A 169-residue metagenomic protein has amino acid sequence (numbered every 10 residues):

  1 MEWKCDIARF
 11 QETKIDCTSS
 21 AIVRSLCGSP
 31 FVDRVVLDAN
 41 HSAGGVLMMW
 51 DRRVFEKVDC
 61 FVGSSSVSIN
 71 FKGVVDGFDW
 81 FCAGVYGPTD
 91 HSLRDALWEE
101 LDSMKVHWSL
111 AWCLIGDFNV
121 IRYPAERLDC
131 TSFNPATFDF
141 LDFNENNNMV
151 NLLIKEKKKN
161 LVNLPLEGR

Functional and structural regions predicted by a protein language model:
M1-R169: A shared catalytic/ligand-binding motif for oxyanion handling
